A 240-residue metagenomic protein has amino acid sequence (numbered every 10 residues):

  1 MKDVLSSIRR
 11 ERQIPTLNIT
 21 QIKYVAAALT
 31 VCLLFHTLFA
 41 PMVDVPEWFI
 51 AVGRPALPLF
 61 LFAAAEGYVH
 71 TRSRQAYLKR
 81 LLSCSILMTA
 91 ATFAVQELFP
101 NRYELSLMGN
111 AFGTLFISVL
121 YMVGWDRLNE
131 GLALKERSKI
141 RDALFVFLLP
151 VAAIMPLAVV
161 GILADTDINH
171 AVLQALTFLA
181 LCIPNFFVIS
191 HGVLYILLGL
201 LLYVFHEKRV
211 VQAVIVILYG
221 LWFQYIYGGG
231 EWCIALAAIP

Functional and structural regions predicted by a protein language model:
M1-P240: Alpha-helical transmembrane segments and their immediate juxtamembrane cytosolic regions
